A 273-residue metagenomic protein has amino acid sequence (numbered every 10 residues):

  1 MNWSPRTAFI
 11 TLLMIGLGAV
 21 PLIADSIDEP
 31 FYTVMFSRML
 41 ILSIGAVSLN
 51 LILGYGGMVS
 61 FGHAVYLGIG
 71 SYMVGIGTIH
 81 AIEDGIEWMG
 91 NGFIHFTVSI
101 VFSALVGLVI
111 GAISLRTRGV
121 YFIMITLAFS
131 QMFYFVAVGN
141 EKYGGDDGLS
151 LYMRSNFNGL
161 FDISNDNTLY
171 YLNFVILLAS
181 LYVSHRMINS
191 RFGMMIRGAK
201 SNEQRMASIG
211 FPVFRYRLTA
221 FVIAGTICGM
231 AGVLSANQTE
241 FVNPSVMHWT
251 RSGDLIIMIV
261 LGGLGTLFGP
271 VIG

Functional and structural regions predicted by a protein language model:
M1-G273: Transmembrane alpha-helices and adjacent helix-loop boundaries
